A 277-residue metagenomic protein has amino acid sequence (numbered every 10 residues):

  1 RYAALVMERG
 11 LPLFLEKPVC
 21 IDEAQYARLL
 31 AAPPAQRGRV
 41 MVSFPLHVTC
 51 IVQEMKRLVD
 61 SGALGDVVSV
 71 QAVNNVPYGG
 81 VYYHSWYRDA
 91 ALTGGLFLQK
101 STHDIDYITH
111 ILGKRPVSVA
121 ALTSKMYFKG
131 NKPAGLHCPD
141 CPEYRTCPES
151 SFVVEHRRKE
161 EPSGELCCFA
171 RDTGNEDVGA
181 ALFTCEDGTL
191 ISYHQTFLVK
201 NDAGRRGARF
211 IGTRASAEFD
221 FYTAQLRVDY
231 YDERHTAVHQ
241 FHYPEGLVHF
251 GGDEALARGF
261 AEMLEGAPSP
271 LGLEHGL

Functional and structural regions predicted by a protein language model:
R1-E16: Rossmann-fold NAD(P) dinucleotide-binding segment
G10, H84-L92, T236-H242: Short glycine/proline- and charge-enriched loop/turn segments that cap or connect secondary-structure elements
F14, C20-H84, A90-G94, T102-I105: A contiguous active-site-proximal alpha/beta segment in oxidoreductase catalytic domains
V48-A72, L98-M126, P133-L166, A181-T189: Oxidoreductase and adenylate-handling cofactor-binding alpha/beta cores
V52-E54, G79-S85, K129-G135, R206 (+1 more regions): Short aromatic-enriched loop/helix-cap "lid" or pocket-rim segments at secondary-structure transitions that line
L96-L98, F169-G174, H249: Short Gly/Pro-enriched turn/cap motifs at secondary-structure boundaries
V178-A180, E186-T189, F197-L277: C-terminal helical cap and adjacent loop that interface with cofactors, partners, or active-site loops
